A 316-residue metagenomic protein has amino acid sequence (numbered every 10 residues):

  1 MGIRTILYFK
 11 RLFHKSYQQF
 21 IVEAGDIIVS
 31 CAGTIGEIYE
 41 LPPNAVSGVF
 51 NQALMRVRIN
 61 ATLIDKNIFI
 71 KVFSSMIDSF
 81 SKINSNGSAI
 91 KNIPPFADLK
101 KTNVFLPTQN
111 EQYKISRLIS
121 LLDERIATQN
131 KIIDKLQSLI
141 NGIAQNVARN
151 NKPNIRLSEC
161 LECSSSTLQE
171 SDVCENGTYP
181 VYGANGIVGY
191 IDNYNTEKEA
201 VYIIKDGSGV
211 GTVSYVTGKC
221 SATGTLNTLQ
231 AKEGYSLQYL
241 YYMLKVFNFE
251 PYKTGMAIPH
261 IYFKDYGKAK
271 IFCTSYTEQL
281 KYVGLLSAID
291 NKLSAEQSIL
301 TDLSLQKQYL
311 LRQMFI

Functional and structural regions predicted by a protein language model:
M1-Y8, I27-S30, T34-N51, K66-K71 (+5 more regions): Short, ligand-facing micro-motifs at secondary-structure edges
L7-S16, V188, L229: Short alpha-helix capping/helix-loop boundary micro-motifs
Q18-I21, N195: Residue-level "contact hotspot" at macromolecular interaction interfaces
V29-S30, K101, L121, A288: A generic structural signal for residues embedded in beta-strands
C31, G48-M55, G87-N110, C220-L226 (+1 more regions): A short glycine-rich beta-alpha junction/loop motif
L106-E159, K270-I316: Amphipathic alpha-helical coiled-coil/heptad-repeat segments
N146-G183: Non-catalytic DNA-recognition/assembly elements of restriction-modification systems
